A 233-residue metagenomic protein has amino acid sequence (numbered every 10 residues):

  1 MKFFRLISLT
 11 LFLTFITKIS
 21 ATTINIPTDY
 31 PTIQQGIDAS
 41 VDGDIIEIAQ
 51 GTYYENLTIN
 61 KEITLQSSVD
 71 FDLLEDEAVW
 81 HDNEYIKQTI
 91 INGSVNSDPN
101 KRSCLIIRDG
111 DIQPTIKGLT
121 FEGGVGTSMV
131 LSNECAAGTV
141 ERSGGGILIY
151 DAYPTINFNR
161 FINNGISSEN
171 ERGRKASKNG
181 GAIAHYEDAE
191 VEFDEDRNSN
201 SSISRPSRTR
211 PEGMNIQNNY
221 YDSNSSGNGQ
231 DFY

Functional and structural regions predicted by a protein language model:
L13-A39, Q50-T52: Right-handed parallel beta-helix/beta-solenoid
T22, D44, E55, K61-I63 (+11 more regions): The right-handed parallel beta-helix/beta-solenoid scaffold, focusing on the short coil/turn and N-cap positions
I26, I48, E55, I59 (+7 more regions): Extracellular beta-strand solenoids
T28, I63-L131: Right-handed parallel beta-helix/beta-spiral solenoid domain characteristic of secreted/periplasmic
T28-Q34, I45-D76: N-terminal extracellular ligand-recognition/capping segment immediately after the signal peptide
D44, G51-T52, S68-L74, F121-T127 (+2 more regions): Acidic glycine-/aspartate-rich tracts in secreted/extracellular proteins
I86-I107, V130-L148, E169-R208, S226-Y233: Extracellular beta-strand/beta-solenoid scaffold signature
K87-Q88, Q113-V125, Y153-S167, A189-G227: Right-handed parallel beta-helix
